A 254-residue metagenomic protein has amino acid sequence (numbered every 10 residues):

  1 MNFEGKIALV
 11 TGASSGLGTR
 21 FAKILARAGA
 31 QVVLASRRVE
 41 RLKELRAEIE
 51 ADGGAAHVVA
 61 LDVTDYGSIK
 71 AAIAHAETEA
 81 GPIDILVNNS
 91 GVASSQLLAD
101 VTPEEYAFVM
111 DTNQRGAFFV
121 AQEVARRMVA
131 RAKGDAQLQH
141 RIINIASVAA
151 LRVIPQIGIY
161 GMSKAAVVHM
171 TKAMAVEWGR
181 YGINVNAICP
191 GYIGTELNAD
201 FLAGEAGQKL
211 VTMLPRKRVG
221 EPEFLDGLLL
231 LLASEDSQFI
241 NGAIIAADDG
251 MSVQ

Functional and structural regions predicted by a protein language model:
S14-S15: Conserved glycine-rich cofactor-binding loop
L97-L98, E105-A107, N198, L210: Substrate-binding pocket helix/loop in short-chain dehydrogenase/reductase
A121, S163, T171: Active-site helix of classical SDR
R126, V176-E177, Q238: Alpha-helical segment proximal to the catalytic Tyr-Lys
S147: Residue(s) in the substrate-gating loop at a strand-loop-helix junction that position the organic substrate next
R152, L230, N241-Q254: Short C-terminal tail/terminal secondary-structure segment of NAD(P)H-dependent dehydrogenase/reductase domains
G179-N184, I240-G242: Short, small/polar-rich loop/turn modules that mediate ligand/substrate recognition or access, typified
